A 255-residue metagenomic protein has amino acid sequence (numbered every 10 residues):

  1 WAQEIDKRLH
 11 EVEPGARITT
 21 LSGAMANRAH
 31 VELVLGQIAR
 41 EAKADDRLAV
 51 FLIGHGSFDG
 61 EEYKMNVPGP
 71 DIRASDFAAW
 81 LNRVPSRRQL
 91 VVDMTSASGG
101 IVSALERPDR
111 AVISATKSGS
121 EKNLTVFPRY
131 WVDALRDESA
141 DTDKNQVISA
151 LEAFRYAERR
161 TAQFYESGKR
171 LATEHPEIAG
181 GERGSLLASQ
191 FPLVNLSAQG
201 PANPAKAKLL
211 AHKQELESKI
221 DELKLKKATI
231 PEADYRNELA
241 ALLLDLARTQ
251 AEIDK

Functional and structural regions predicted by a protein language model:
W1-K255: Cysteine endopeptidase catalytic domains of the caspase/legumain-like
